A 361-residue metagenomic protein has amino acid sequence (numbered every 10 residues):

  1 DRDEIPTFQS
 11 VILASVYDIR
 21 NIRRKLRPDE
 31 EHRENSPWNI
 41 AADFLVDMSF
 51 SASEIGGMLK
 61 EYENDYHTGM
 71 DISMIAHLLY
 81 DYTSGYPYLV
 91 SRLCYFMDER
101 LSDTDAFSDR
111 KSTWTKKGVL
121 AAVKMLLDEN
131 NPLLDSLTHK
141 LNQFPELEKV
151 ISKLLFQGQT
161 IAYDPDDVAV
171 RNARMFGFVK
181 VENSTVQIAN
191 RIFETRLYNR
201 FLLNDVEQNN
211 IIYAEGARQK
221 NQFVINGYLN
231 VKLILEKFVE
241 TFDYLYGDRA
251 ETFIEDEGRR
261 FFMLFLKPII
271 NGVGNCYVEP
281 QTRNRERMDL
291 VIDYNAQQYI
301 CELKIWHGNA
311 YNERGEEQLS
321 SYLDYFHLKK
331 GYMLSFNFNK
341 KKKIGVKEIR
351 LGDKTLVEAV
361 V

Functional and structural regions predicted by a protein language model:
D1-E34: Sensor-1/coupling segment of RecA-like P-loop NTPase cores
L26-M48: A short helix-turn-beta junction within AAA+ P-loop NTPase domains corresponding to the substrate/partner-engaging
F44, S51-F176, E182-N183, I211-N221: Winged-helix-like regulatory helical subdomains adjacent to P-loop NTPase cores
N131, F193-G227: Short, amphipathic alpha-helical interaction segments positioned at domain boundaries
K237-Y277: Acidic-basic catalytic patches of nuclease active cores, encompassing PD-(D/E)XK and other metal-cofactor nuclease
F262, L290-I292, A296-H307, Y322: Conserved catalytic cores of phosphodiester-cleaving nucleases, focusing on short active-site segments
P268-A296: Active-site metal-binding core of divalent-cation-utilizing nuclease and nuclease-like domains
N312-E316, L323-G352: Nucleic-acid nuclease catalytic cores
